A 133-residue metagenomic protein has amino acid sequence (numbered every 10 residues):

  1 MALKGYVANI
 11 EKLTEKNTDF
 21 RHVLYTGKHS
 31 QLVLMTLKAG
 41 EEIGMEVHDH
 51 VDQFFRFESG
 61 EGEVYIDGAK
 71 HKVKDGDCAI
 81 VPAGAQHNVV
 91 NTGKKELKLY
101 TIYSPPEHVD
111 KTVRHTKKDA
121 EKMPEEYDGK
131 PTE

Functional and structural regions predicted by a protein language model:
M1-H29, H115-E133: A short, N-terminal "cap"/entry segment at the start of jelly-roll beta-barrel domains of the cupin/DSBH fold
I10-M45, V51, I102: A short glycine-rich, His/Asp/Glu-containing loop-to-beta-strand
K28-S30, K38-E42, E61-E63, K70 (+1 more regions): Short, charged/polar surface micro-motifs in flexible loops or helix N-caps
V51-G62: Glycine- and acidic-residue-biased ligand/ion/polar-headgroup-sensing regions
A69-A83: Short acidic-glycine-tyrosine-enriched beta hairpin
A83-V109: Ligand-binding loop in jelly-roll beta-barrel domains
